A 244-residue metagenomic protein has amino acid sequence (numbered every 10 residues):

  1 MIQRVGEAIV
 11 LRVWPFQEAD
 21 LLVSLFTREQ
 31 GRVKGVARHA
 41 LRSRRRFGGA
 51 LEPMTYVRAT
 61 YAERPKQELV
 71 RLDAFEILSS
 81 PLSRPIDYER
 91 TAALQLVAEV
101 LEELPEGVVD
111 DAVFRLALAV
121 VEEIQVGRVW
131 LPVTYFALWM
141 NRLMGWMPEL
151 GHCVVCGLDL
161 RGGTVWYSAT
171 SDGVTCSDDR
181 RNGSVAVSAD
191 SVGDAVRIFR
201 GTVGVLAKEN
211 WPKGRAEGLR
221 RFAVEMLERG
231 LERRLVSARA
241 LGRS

Functional and structural regions predicted by a protein language model:
M1-L22, F26-S244: Non-catalytic alpha-helical scaffolds and adjoining flexible linkers that form interface surfaces for assembly
